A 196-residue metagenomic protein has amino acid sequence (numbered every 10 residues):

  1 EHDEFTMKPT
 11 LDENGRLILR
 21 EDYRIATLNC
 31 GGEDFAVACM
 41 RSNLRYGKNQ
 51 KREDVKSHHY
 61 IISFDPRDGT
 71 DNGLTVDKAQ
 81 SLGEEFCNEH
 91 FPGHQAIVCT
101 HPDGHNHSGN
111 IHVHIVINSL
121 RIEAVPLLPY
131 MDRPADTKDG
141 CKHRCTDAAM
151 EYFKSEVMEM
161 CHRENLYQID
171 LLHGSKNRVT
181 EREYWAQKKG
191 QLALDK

Functional and structural regions predicted by a protein language model:
E1-K196: N-terminal nicking endonuclease/strand-transfer module with a His-rich metal-binding environment and a catalytic Tyr
